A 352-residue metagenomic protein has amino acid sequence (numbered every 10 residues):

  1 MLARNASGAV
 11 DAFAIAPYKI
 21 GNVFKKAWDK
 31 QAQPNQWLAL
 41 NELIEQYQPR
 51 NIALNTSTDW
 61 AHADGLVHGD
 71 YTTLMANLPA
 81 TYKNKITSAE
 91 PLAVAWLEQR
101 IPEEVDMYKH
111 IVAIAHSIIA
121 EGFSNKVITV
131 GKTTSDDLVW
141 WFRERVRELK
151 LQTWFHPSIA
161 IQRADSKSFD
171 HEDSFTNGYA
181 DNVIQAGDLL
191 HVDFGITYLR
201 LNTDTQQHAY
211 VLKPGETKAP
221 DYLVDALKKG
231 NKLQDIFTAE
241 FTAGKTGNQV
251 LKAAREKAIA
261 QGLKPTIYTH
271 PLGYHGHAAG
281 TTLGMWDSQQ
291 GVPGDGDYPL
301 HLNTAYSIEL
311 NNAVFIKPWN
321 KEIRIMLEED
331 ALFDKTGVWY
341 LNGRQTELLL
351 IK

Functional and structural regions predicted by a protein language model:
M1-K352: Active-site neighborhoods and metal-handling regions in enzymes and metal-associated proteins
